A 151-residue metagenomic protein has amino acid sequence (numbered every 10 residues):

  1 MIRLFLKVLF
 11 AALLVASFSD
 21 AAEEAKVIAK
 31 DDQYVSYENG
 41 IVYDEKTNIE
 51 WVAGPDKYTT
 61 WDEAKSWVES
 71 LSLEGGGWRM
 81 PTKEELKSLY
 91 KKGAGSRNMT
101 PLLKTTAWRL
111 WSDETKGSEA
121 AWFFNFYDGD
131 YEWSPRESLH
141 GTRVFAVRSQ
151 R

Functional and structural regions predicted by a protein language model:
I2-L9, V15-R79, K83-R151: Glycine-aromatic-enriched surface loops/turns that form tight recognition elements
